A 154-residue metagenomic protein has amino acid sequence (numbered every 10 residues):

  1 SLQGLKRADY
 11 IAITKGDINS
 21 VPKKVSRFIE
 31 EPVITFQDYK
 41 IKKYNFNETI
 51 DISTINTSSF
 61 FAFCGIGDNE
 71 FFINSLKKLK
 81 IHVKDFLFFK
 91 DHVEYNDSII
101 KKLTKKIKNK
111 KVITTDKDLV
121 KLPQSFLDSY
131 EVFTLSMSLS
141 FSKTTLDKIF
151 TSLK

Functional and structural regions predicted by a protein language model:
S1-I29: Phosphate/Mg2+-binding loops and adjacent switch elements in nucleotide/diphosphate-handling enzyme cores
A8, G65, V112: Residue-level signal for inorganic ion chemistry
D17-K24, E70-F71, L119-P123, S142-T144: Short, charged/polar "capping" segments at the starts of alpha-helices and the immediately preceding loops
S26-V33, L122-F141: A short, gly/pro- and small-residue-rich
I34-K42: Beta-strand-loop-alpha "switch" segments that mediate conformational coupling across diverse proteins
K40, F89-E94, S129-K154: Short, flexible loop segments at boundaries between secondary-structure elements
I41, T49, S53-D97: Redox- and metal-dependent alpha/beta enzyme cores, enriched for Fe-S-associated oxidoreductases and cofactor-handling
E94-K110, K117-L119: A short, acidic, amphipathic alpha-helical segment used as a generic capping/interface helix at domain edges
